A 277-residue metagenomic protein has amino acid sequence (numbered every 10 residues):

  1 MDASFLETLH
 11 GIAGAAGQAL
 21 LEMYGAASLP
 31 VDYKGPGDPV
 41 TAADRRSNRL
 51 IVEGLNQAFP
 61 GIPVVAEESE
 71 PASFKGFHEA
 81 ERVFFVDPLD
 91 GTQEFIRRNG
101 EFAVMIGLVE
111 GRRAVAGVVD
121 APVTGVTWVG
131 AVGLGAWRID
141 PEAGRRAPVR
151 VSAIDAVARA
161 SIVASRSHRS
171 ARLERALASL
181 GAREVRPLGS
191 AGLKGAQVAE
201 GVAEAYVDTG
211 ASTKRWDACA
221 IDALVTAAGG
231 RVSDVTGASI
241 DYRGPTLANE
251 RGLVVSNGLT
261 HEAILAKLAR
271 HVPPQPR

Functional and structural regions predicted by a protein language model:
M1-G11, R175-L180, G195-R277: Oxyanion/phosphate-interacting regions
M1-L89, R175-S179, A238, L259-R277: N-terminal subdomain of lithium-sensitive/metallo-dependent phosphomonoesterases centered on the IMPase/IPPase/PAP
L20, D44, L55, T92 (+6 more regions): Residue-level signal for inorganic ion chemistry
K34, E67, S165, L188-S190 (+2 more regions): Conserved beta-strand termini and adjacent loop/short-helix elements that scaffold enzyme active sites in alpha/beta
G76-H78, I96-G100, G130, P245-T246: Short glycine/proline-enriched turns and hinge-like loops at secondary-structure junctions
A80-P122: Glycine-rich active-site/cofactor-binding loop and its immediate structural neighborhood
I106-A196, V202, E250-R277: Acidic beta-strand-loop-alpha-helix segment within the catalytic core of divalent metal-dependent phosphate-processing
